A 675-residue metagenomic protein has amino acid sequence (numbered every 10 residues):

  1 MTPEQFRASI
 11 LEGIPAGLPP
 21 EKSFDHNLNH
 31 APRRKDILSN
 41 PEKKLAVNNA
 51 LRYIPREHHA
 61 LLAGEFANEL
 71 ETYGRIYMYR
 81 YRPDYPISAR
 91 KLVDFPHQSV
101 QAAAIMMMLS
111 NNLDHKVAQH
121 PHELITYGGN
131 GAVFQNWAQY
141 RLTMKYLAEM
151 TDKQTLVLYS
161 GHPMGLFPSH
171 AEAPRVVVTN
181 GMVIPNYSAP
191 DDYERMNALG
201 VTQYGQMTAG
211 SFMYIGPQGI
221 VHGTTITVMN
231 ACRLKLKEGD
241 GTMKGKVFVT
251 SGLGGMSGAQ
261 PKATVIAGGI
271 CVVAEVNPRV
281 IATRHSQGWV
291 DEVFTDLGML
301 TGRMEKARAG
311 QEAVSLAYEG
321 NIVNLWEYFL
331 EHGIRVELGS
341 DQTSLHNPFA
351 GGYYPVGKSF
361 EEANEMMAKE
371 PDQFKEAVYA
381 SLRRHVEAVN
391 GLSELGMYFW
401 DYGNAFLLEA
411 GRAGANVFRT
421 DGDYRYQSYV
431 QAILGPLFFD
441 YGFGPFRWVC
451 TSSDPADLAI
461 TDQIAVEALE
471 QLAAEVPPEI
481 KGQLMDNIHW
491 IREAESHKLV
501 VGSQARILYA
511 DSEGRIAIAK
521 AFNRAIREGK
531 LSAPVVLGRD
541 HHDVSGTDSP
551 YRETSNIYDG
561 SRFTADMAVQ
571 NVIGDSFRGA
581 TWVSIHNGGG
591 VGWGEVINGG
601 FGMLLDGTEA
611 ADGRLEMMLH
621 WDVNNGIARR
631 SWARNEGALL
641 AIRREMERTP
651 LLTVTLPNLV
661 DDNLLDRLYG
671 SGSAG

Functional and structural regions predicted by a protein language model:
M1-A198, T202-I215, P371-A521, A525-G538 (+3 more regions): Long, compositionally biased, glycine/small-hydrophobic-enriched stretches that function as flexible linkers, tethers
A148-T151, F167-E172, N186-Y187, E238-M243 (+8 more regions): Solvent-exposed alpha-helices and their adjacent loops that cap or buttress functional pockets in soluble metabolic
G205-M229, R233, K244-V247, L253-Q311 (+6 more regions): Catalytic or ion-translocation cores adjacent to nucleophile or general acid/base/metal-coordination motifs in diverse
V247-T250, A313-Y318, W400: Short catalytic-loop micro-motif centered on adjacent basic/acidic residues
I270, R335, Y398: Residue-level detector of anion-binding/catalytic polar loops
P278, G320-V323, Q342-N347, G403-E409 (+2 more regions): Glycine-rich beta-alpha junction loops
S315-T343, A350: Active-site/ligand-binding-proximal alpha/beta "capping" segment
V535, R539-Q570: Small-residue-enriched alpha-helical segments and adjacent helix-cap loops that form tight helix-helix packing
